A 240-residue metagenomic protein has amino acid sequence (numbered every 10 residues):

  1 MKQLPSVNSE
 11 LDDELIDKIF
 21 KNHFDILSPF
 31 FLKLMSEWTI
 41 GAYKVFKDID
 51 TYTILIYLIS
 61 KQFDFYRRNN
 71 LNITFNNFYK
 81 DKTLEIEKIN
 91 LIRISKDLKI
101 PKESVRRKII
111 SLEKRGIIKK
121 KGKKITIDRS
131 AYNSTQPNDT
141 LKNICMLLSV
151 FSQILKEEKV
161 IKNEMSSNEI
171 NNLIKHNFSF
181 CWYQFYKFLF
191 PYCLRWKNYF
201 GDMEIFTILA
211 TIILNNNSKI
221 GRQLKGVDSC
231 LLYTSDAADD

Functional and structural regions predicted by a protein language model:
M1-T53, E157-Y199, M203-F206, A210: N-terminal leader segment of winged-helix/HTH proteins
T51-E87, I205-L232: Short helix->loop/beta-hairpin flanking segments within DNA-binding domains
L91: Helix-turn-helix DNA-binding elements, focusing on the entry/boundary residues of the two helices that contact DNA
I94-S95, S235: A short acidic, leucine-rich amphipathic alpha-helix
I100-S111: Short amphipathic alpha-helical interaction segments
R115-K123: A short, conserved structural fragment
K123-I144: Short, cationic-aromatic polyanion-contact patches
Y233-D240: Conserved small/polar residues in nucleotide/adenosyl-binding loops
